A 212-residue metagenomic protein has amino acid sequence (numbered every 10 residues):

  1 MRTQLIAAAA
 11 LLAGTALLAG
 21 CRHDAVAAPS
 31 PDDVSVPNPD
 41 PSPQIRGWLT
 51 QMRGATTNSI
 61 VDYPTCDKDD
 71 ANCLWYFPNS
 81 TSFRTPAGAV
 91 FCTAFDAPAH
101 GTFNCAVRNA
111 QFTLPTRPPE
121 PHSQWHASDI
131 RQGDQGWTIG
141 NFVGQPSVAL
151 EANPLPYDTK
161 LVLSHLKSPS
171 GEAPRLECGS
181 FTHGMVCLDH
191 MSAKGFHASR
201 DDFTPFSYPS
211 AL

Functional and structural regions predicted by a protein language model:
M1-A8: Bacterial N-terminal signal peptides that target proteins for export
L17-G20: C-terminal motif of bacterial Sec signal peptides marking the signal peptidase cleavage site
R22-D24: Bacterial signal peptide processing site
D33-N72, T102-Y157, A198-L212: A low-complexity, Ser/Thr/Gly/Pro-enriched, surface-exposed linker/loop concept that marks segments flanking
P37, W75-A87, K160-R175: Extracellular glycan-recognition/adhesion modules and their associated mucin-like linkers
P98-Q111, G184-A193: Lectin-like carbohydrate-binding module/patch detector with strong preference for beta-trefoil
E151-T159, L163-L212: Extracellularly exposed regions in secreted/surface proteins, prominently low-complexity, repeat-rich
